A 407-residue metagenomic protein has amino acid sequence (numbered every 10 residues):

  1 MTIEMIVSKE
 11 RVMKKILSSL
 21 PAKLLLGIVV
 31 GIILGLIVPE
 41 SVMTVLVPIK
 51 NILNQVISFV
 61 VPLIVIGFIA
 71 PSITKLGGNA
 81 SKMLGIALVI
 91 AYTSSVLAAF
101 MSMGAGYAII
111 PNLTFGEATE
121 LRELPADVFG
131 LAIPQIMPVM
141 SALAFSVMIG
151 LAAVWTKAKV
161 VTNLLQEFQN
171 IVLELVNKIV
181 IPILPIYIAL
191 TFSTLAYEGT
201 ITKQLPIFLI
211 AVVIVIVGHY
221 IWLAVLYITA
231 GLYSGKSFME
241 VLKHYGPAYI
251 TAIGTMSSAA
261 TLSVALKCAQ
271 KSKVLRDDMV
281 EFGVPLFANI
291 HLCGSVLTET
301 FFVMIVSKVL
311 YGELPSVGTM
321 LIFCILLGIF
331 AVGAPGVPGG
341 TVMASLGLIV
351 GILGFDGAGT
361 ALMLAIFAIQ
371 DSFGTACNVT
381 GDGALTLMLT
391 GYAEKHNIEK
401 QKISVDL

Functional and structural regions predicted by a protein language model:
K14-P39, N51-V60, K82-E240, E399-L407: Signature of multi-pass transmembrane helix bundles
P39, T74-K82, V154-K159, E167 (+6 more regions): Juxtamembrane helix-boundary/capping and inter-helix hinge elements in multi-pass membrane proteins
V47-S58, N163-K178, K243-T251, K267 (+3 more regions): Short amphipathic alpha-helical coupling elements at transmembrane boundaries
I64, I183, S257-A265, V296-F301 (+2 more regions): Transmembrane helix boundary and interhelical junction motifs in multipass membrane proteins
S81-A87, E174-I181, V274-A288, L314-G318 (+2 more regions): Membrane-interface alpha-helices at helix entry/exit sites of multi-pass transporters
T114, F301-L407: Transmembrane alpha-helical segments and their short flanking loops that form helix-hairpins/helix-helix interfaces
I228-F287, V309-P315: Membrane-embedded helical hairpins/re-entrant loop segments and their flanking transmembrane helices within multi-pass
P247-M256, F287-C293, I325-P338, D371: Transmembrane alpha-helix interface/packing and boundary motifs in multi-pass membrane proteins, characterized by
